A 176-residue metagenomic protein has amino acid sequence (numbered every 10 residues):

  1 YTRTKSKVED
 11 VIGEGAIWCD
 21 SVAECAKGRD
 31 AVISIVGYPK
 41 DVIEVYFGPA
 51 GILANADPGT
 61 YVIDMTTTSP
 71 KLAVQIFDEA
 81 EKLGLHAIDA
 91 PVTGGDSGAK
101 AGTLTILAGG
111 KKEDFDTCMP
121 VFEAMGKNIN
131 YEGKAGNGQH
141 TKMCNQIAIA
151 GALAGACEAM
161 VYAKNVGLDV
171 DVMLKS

Functional and structural regions predicted by a protein language model:
Y1-E14: NAD(P)-binding Rossmann-fold cofactor-contacting core
Y1-R3, I35, A90: The conserved SAM/SAH-binding core of class I Rossmann-like methyltransferase domains, concentrating on the hydrophobic
T4-K5, Y38, K111: Residues in the short beta-alpha loop(s) of Rossmann-like NAD(P)-binding domains
V8, R29, P39, P49 (+7 more regions): A general structural signal for well-ordered alpha-helical segments in protein cores
V22-A26, A31-V32, P39-L104: Rossmann-like NAD(P)(H) cofactor-binding subdomain of soluble oxidoreductases
T67-A150: Rossmann-fold dinucleotide-binding core
G136-S176: Helical "substrate-binding/catalytic lid" subdomain of Rossmann-like NAD(P)-dependent dehydrogenases/reductases
